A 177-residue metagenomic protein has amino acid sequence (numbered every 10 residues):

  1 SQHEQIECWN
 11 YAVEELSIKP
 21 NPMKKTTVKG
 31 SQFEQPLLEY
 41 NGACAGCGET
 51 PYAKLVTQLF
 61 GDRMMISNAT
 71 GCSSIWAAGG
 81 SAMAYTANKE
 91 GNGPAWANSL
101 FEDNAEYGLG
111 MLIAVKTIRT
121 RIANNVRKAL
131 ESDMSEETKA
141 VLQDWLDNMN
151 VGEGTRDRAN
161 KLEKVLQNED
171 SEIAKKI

Functional and structural regions predicted by a protein language model:
S1-V28, N92: Non-heme iron-sulfur electron-transfer modules
E4-C8, A77-A82, T86-N88: Short acidic, glycine/serine/threonine-rich loops at helix termini
K19-N21, L59-R63: Long, compositionally biased charged/polar accessory segments in the mid-to-C-terminal portions of proteins
F33-F60, Q143-I177: Cofactor-pocket helix-loop regions in the catalytic cores of large enzyme subunits
D62-S67, C72-I75: Beta-sheet entry/capping signal
C72-A77, M83, N98-N104: Short connector loops at secondary-structure junctions
F101-I173: N-terminal leader/propeptide and maturation segments of large enzyme subunits in energy/redox metabolism and hydrolases
